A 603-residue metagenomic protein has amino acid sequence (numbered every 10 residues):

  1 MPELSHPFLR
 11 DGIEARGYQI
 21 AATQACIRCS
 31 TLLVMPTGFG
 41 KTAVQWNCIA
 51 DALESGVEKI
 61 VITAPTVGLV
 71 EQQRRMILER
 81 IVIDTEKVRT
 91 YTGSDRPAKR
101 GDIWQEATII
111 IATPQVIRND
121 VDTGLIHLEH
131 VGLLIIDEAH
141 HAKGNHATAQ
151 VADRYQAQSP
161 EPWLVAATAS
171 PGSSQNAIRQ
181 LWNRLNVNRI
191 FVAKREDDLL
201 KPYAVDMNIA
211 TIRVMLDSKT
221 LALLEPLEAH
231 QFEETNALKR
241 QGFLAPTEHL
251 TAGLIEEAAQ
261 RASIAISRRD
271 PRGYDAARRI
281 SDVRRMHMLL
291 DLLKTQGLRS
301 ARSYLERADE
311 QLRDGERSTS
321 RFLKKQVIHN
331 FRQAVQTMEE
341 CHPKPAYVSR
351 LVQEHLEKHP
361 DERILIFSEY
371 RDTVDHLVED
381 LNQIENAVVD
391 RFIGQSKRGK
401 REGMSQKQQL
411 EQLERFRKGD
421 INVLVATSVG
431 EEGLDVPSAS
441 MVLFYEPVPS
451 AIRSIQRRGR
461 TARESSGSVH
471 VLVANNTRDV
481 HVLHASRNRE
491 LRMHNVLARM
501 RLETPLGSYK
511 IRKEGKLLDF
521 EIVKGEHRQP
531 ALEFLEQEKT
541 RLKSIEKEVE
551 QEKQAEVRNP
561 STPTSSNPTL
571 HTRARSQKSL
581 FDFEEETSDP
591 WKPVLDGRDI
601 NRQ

Functional and structural regions predicted by a protein language model:
M1-V34: Conserved pre-motif I regulatory segment
R28-C48, E340: Walker A/P-loop
T37, T42-V44, V57-E79, P171-A177 (+1 more regions): Conserved Walker A/P-loop ATP-binding site and its immediately adjacent core in helicase/helicase-like ATPase domains
S94-G132, D153, V429, G433: Conserved helix/coil segment N-terminal to the catalytic DExD/H
D95-I103, R363-F367, T373-E379, N386-T427: Conserved helicase ATPase core of P-loop NTP-dependent helicases/translocases
P114-R118, D122-V165, P171-A177: SF2 helicase catalytic motif II
A147, V151, V192-K201, A222-H376 (+1 more regions): Helicase motor interdomain insertion/brace
R460-R487: Conserved segment of the helicase C-terminal RecA-like domain
